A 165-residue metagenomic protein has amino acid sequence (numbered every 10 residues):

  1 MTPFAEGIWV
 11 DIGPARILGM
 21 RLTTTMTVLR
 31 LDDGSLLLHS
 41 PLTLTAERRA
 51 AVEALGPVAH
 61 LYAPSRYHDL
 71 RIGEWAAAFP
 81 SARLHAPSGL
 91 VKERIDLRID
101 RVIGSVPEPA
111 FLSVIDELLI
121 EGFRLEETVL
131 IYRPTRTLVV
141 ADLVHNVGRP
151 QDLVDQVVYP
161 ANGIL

Functional and structural regions predicted by a protein language model:
M1-D32: Zn-dependent metallo-beta-lactamase
T2, E6, R16, L37-L38 (+1 more regions): Metallo-beta-lactamase
A5-D11, L37, L112-E117: Short, hydrophobic/aromatic-rich segments at coil-to-beta transitions
V10-P14, L31-L44, R101-S105: Glycine-rich phosphate-binding "P-loop"
L18, T45-A46, Y67-R71, V91-R94 (+1 more regions): Active-site environment of divalent metal-dependent phosphoester hydrolases
L29, S65, L84, L130 (+1 more regions): Divalent metal-coordination and catalytic microenvironments
T43-P87: Active-site metal-binding motif and surrounding structural segment of the metallo-beta-lactamase
A86-E127, R133: Metallo-beta-lactamase
